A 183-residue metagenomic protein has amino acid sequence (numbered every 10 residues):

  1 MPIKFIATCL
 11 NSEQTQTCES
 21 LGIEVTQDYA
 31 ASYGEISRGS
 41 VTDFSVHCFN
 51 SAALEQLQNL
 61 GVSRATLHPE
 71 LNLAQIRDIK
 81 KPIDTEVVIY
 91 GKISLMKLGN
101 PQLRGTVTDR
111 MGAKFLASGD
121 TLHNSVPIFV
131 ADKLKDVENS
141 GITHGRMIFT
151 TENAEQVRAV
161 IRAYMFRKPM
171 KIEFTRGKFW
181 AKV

Functional and structural regions predicted by a protein language model:
M1-V183: Active-site pocket-lining/capping segments in soluble small-molecule metabolic enzymes
